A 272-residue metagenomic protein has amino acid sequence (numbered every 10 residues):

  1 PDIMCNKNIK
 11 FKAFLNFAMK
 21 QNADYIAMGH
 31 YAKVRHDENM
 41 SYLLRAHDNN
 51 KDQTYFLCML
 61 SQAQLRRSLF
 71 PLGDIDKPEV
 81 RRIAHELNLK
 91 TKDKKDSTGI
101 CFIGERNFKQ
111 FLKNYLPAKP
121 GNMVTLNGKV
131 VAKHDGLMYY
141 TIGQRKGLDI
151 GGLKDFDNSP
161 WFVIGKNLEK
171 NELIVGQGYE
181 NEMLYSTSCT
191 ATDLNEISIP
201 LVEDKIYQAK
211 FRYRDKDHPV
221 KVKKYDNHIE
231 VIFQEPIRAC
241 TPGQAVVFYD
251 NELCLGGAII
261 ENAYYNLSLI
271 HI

Functional and structural regions predicted by a protein language model:
P1-C254, A258-L267: Nucleotide-activated chemistry modules centered on ATP-dependent adenylation/adenylyltransferase
I270-I272: Conserved small/polar residues in nucleotide/adenosyl-binding loops
